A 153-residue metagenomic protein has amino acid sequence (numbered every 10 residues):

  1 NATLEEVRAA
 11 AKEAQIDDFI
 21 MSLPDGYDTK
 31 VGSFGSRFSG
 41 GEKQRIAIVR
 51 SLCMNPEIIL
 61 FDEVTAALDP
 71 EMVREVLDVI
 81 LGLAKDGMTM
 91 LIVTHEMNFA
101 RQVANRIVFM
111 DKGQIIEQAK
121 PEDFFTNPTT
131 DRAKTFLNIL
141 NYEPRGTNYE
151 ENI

Functional and structural regions predicted by a protein language model:
N1-S33: ABC ATPase nucleotide-binding domain helical subdomain, centered on the C-loop/LSGGQ "ABC signature"
M54, D86: Conserved signature/switch motifs of ABC ATPase nucleotide-binding domains
I59-D62: Catalytic Walker B motif of ABC-type/P-loop ATPase nucleotide-binding domains
T94-H95: H-loop/switch region of ABC-family ATPase nucleotide-binding domains
A100-Q102: A short, surface-exposed alpha-helical micro-motif characterized by mixed small hydrophobic and charged/polar residues
E122-I153: C-terminal boundary and immediately downstream tail of ABC-type ATPase nucleotide-binding domains
